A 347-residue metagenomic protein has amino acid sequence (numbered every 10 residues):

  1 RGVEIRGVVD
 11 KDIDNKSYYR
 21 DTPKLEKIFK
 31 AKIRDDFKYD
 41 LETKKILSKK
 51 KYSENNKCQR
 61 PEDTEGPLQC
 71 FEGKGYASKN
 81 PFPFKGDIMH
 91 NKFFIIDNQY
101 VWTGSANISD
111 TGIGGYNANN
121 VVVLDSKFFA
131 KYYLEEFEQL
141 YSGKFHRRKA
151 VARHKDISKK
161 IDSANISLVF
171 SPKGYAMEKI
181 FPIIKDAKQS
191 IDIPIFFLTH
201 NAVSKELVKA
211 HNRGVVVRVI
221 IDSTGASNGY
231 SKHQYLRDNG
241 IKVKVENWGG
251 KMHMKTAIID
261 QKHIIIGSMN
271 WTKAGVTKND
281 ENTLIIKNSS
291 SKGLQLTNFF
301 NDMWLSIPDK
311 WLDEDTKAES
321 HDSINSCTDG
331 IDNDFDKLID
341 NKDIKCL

Functional and structural regions predicted by a protein language model:
R1-E4, N201-H211: Histidine-anchored nucleotide/phosphate-binding helix
V3-K185, R213-H263, G267-S291, L312: HKD-type phospholipase D/PLD-like phosphodiesterase module
A176-I180, V203, S323: Amphipathic coiled-coil/heptad-repeat helices and related helical stalk/stem segments that mediate oligomerization
K188: Acidic/histidine-rich, surface-exposed loop or edge segments in extracytoplasmic proteins
F196-L198: Long, repeat-rich segments with strong aromatic
G293-T316: Amphipathic alpha-helical interface segments
K317-L347: Extracellular calcium-associated, cysteine-rich motifs in secreted modular proteins
